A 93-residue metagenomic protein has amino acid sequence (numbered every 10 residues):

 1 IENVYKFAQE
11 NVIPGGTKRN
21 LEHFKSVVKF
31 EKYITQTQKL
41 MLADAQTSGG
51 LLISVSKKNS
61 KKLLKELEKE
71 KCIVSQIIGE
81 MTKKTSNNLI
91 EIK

Functional and structural regions predicted by a protein language model:
I1-K93: Glycine-/charge-enriched secondary-structure boundary and capping motifs
